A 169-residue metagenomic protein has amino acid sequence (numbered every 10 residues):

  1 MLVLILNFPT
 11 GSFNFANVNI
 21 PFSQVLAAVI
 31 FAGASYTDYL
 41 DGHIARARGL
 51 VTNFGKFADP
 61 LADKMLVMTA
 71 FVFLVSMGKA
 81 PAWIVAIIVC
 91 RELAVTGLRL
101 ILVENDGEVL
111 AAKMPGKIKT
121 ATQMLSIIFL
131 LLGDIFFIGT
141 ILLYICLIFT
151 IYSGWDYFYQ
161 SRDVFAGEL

Functional and structural regions predicted by a protein language model:
M1-L169: Alpha-helical transmembrane bundles and membrane-interface segments of multipass inner-membrane proteins
